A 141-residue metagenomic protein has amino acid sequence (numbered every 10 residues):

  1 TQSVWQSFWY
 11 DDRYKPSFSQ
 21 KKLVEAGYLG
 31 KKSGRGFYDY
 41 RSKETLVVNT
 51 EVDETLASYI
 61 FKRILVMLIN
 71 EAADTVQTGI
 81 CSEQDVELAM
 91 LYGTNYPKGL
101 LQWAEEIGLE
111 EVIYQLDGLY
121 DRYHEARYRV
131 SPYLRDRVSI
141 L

Functional and structural regions predicted by a protein language model:
T1-L141: N-terminal glycine-rich phosphate-binding loop for ADP-containing cofactors
